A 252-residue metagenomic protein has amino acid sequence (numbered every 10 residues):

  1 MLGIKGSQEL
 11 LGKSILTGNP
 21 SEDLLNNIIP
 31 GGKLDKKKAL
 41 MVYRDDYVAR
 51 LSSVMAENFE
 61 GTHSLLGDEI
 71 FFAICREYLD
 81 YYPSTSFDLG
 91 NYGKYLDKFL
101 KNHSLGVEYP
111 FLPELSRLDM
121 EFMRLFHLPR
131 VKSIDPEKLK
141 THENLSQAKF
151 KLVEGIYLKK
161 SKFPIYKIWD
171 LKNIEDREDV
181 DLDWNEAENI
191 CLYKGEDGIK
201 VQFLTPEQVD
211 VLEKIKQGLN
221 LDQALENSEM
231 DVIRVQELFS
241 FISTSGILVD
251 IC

Functional and structural regions predicted by a protein language model:
M1-H142, D197, Q202-C252: Long, charge-rich, low-complexity alpha-helical segments
P113, M120-V180: Short, functional C-terminal segments
E154-K216: Low-complexity, glycine/alanine/valine/leucine- and proline-rich hydrophobic stretches
